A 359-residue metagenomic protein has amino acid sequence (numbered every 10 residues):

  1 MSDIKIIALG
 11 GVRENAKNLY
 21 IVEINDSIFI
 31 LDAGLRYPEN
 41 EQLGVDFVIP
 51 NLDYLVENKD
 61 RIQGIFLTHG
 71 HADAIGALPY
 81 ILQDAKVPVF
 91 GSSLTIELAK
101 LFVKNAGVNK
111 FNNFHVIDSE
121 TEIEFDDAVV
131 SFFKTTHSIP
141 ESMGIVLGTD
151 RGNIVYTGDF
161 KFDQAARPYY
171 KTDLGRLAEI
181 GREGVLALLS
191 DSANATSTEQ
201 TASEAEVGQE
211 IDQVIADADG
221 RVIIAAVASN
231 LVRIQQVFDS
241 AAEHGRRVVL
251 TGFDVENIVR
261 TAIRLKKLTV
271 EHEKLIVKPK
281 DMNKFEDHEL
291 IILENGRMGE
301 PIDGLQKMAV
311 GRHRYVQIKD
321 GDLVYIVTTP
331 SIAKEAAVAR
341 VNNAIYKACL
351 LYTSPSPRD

Functional and structural regions predicted by a protein language model:
S2-F66, H71-K284, D303-Q317, A333-R340: His/Asp/Glu-rich metal-coordinating catalytic cores of metallo-dependent phosphodiesterases/hydrolases acting on
K17, H288-L290, G321: Short, surface-exposed beta-edge/turn micro-motifs
D32, L293-E294: Short beta-strand segments
R247, L323-V324: The feature marks the mature, well-folded catalytic cores of soluble enzymes
I291-I292, M298-G299, A336, S354: Extended redox/cofactor-interaction regions of prokaryotic respiratory oxidoreductases
N295-R297, I326-I332: Aromatic- and Gly/Pro-rich donor/ligand-binding loops that form nucleotide- or phosphate-bearing donor binding pockets
A344-L350: Short helix-loop-beta junction
Y352-D359: Conserved small/polar residues in nucleotide/adenosyl-binding loops
